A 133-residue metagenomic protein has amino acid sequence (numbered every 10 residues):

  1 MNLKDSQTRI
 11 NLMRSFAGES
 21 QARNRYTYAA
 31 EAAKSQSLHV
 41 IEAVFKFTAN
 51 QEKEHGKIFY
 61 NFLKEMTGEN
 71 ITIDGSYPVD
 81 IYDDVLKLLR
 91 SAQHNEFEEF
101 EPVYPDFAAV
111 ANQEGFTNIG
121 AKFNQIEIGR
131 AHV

Functional and structural regions predicted by a protein language model:
M1-R130: Non-heme di-metal
